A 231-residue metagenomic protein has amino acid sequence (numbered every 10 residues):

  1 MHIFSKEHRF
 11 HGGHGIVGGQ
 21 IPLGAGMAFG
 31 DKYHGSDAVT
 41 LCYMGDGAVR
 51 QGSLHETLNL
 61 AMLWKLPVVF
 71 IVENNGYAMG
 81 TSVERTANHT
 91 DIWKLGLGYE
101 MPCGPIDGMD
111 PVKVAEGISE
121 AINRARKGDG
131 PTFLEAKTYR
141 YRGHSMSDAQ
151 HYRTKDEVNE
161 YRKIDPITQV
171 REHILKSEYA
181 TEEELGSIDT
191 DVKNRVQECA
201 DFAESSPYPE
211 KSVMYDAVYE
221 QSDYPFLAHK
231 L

Functional and structural regions predicted by a protein language model:
M1-W64, S82-N88, W93, G98-E100: Cofactor-binding active-site loop characterized by glycine-rich and histidine/acidic residues
E7, M44-R50, V72-A78, M109-V112 (+1 more regions): Acidic, glycine-rich active-site loops and adjacent beta-strand->loop/helix elements that engage anionic groups
K32-S36, N88-E120, K163-D189: Conserved thiamine diphosphate
V39-M44, V69-I71, F133-E135: Structural motif
L54-T57, E116-N123: Glycine-rich, charged/polar anion/phosphate-binding loops that engage phosphate groups from diverse ligands
W64-E84: A short, conserved beta-to-alpha structural element at the edge of catalytic cores that scaffolds binding
G76-T81, M101-I106, H151-N159, E184-L185: Short beta-alpha connecting loops at secondary-structure transitions that line or flank enzyme active sites
R124-L231: Glycine/aspartate-rich loop-and-adjacent alpha/beta segment that forms the canonical ThDP
